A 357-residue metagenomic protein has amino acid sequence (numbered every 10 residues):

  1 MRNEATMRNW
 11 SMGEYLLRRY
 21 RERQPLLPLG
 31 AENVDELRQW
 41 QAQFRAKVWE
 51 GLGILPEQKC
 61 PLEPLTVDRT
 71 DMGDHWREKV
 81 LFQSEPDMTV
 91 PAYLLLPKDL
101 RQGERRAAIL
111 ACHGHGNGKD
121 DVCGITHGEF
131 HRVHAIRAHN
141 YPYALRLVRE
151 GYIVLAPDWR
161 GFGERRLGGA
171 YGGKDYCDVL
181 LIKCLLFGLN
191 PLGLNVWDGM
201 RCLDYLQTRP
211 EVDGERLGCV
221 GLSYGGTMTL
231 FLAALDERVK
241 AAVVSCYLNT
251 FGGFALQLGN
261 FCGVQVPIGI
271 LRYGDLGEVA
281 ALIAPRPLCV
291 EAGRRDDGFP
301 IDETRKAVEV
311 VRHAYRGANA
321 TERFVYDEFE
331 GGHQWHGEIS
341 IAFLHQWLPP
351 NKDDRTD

Functional and structural regions predicted by a protein language model:
M1-W76, S84, D353-D357: N-terminal targeting or regulatory segments adjacent to alpha/beta-hydrolase or S9 domains
R69-F130: Glycine-rich active-site/cofactor-binding loop and its immediate structural neighborhood
E104, L110-W197, Q207-T208, G253-Q257: Cap/lid segment of the alpha/beta-hydrolase catalytic domain
V179-L186, L194, R201, V239-A281 (+3 more regions): Mobile cap/lid helix-loop segments that gate and shape the active-site cleft of serine hydrolases
E211-S223: Alpha/beta-hydrolase fold nucleophile elbow
G221-F231: Glycine-rich nucleophile elbow surrounding the catalytic serine of serine-hydrolase chemistry
I283, V290-A292: Short beta-strand/loop motif that positions the catalytic acidic residue of the alpha/beta-hydrolase fold
E309-D357: C-terminal catalytic histidine-bearing segment of alpha/beta-hydrolase fold enzymes
